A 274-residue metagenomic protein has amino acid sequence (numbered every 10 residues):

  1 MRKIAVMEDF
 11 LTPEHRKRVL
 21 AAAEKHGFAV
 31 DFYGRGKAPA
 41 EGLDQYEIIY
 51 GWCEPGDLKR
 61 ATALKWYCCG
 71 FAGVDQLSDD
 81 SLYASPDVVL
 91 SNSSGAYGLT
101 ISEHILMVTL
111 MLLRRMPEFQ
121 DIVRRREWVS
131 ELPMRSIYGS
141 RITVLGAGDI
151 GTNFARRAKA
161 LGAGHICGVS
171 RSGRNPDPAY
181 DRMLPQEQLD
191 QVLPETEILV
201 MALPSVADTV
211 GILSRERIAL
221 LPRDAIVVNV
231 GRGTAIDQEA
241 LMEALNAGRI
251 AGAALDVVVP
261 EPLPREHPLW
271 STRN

Functional and structural regions predicted by a protein language model:
M1-I48: N-terminal glycine-/charge-rich "phosphate-binding" loop or analogous flexible N-terminal tail
K3, A29, R141, G164-H165: Residues at the starts of beta-strands that form the adenosine-phosphate
D31, C167, T234: Conserved beta-strand positions in the Rossmann-like core of class I SAM-dependent methyltransferases
Y33-G42, P55-K59, Y180-E195: Short acidic low-complexity segments
Q45-Q120: Phosphate/diphosphate ligand-binding glycine-rich loop within oxidoreductases
F119-N153, L161: Glycine-rich NAD(P)-binding loop of Rossmann-like domains
L161-A179: NAD(P)-binding Rossmann-fold cofactor-contacting core
G173-P268: Rossmann-like adenosine-cofactor binding region
